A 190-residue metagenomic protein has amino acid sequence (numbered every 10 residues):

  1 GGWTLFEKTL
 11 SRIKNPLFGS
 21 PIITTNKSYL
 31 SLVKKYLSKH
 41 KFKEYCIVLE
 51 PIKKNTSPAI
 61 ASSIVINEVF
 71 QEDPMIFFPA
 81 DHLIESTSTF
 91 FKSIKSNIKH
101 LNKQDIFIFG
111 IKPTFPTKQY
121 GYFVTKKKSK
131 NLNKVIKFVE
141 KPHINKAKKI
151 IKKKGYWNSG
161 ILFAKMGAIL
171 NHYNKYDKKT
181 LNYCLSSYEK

Functional and structural regions predicted by a protein language model:
G2-F77, L83-S88: Conserved N-terminal catalytic core of the sugar/cofactor nucleotidyltransferase
L10, K14-L17, L37, K41 (+3 more regions): Structural signal for hydrophobic packing residues in well-ordered secondary-structure cores of soluble enzyme domains
F18-G19, F42-E44, Q71-D73, N102-I106 (+3 more regions): Short coil/turn connectors at secondary-structure junctions
T24, I76-P79, I108-K112, V139 (+1 more regions): Short beta-strand segments
S31, T56-S57, L83-T87, F115-Y120 (+2 more regions): Short, well-ordered, mixed-charge alpha-helical segments that flank or form enzyme active sites
H40-E44, E68, S93-N97, S129-N131: A short alpha->loop->secondary-structure connector
I84-T117: Conserved donor-nucleotide/metal-binding helix-loop-beta segment in metal-dependent transferases, i.e., the alpha-helix
Y122-K190: Catalytic core of tubulin tyrosine ligase-like
